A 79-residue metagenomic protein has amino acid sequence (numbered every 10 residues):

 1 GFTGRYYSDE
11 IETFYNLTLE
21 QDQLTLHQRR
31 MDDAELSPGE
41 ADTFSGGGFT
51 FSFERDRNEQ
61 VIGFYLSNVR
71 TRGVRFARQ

Functional and structural regions predicted by a protein language model:
G1-Q79: Peripheral terminal and inter-domain segments
